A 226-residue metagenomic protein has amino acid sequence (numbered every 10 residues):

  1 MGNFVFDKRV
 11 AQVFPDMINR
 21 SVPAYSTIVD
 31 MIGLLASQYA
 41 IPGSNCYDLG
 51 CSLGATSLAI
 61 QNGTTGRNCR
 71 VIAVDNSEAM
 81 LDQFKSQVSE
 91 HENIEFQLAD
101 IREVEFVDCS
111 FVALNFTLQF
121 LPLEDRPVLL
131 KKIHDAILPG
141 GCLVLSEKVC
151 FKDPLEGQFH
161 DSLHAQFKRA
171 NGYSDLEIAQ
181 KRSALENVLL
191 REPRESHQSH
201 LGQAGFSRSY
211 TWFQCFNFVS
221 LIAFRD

Functional and structural regions predicted by a protein language model:
M1-F4, K8-I28: Class I SAM-dependent methyltransferase Rossmann-like catalytic core, especially the SAM/SAH-binding loop
A24-P42: Conserved alpha-helix/loop element of class I SAM-dependent methyltransferases that forms part of the SAM/SAH-binding
Y47, S52-E103: Class I SAM-dependent methyltransferase SAM/SAH-binding core
A113: A conserved beta-strand element that flanks and buttresses the S-adenosyl-L-methionine
P127-P139: A short glycine-rich, Lys/Arg-flanked "PGG" loop and its adjoining helix->strand segment in the class I
V144-A170: Conserved class I S-adenosyl-L-methionine
N187-A204: Short alpha-helix
A204-D226: Core SAM-dependent methyltransferase catalytic element
